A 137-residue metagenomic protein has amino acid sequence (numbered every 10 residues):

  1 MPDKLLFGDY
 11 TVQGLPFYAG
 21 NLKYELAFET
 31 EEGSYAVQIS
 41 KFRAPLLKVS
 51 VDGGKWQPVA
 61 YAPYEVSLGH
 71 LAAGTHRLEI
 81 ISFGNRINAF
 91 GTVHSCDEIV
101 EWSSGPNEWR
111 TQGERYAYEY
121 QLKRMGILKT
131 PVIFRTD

Functional and structural regions predicted by a protein language model:
M1-G20, K41, L68-D137: An acidic-aromatic loop/edge-strand motif
L22-L26, A62-V66: Short strand-edge motifs at loop-to-beta-strand transitions and within beta-strands of extracellular beta-rich domains
Y24, F28, V132-I133: Short beta-strand element of the conserved SAM-dependent methyltransferase core
F28-G53, L78-S82: Aromatic-lined ligand-binding clefts that engage carbohydrates, nucleic acids, or primary amines
S34, P63-E65, T75: A generic structural signal for beta-strand entry/edge sites
L47, V59, N88-F90: Short acidic, gly/pro-rich beta-turn/loop elements at beta-sheet edges and active-site/ligand-binding grooves
S50-E65: Solvent-exposed beta-strand/loop surfaces of large extracellular or lumenal domains
